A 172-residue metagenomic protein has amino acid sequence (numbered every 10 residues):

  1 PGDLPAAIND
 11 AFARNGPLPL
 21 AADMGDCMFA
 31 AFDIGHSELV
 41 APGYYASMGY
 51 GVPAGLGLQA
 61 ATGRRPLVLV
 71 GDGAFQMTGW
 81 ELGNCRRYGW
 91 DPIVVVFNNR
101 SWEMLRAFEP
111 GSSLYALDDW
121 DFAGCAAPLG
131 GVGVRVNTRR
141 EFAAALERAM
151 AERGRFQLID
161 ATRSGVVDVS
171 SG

Functional and structural regions predicted by a protein language model:
P1-G63: Active-site diphosphate/adenylate-binding microenvironment
N15-L18, G35-S37, T62-P66, Y88-I93 (+1 more regions): Short coil/turn connectors at secondary-structure junctions
M28, A46-M48, F75-Q76, N99-M104 (+1 more regions): Short gly/pro/ser/thr-enriched loop/turn and capping motifs at secondary-structure boundaries
F29-G35, G79-E81, M104-E109, V169-G172: Short acidic, glycine/serine/threonine-rich loops at helix termini
D33-G35, F142, R148-G172: Glycine/aspartate-rich loop-and-adjacent alpha/beta segment that forms the canonical ThDP
R64-W120: Conserved thiamine diphosphate
F108-A145: Conserved thiamine diphosphate
